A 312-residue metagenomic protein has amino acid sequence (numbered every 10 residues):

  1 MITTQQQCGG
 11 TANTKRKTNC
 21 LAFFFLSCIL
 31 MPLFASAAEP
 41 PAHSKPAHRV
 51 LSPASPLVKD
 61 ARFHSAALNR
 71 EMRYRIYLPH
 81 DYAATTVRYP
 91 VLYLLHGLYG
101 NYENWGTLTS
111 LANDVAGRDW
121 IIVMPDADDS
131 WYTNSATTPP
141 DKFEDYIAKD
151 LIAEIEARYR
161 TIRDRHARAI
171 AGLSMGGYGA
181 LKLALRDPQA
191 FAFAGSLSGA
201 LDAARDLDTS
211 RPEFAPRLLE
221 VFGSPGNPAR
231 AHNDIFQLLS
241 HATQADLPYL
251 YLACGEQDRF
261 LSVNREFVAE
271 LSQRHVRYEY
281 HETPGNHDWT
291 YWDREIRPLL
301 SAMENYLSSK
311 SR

Functional and structural regions predicted by a protein language model:
M1-K17: N-terminal secretory signal peptides that target proteins for export/translocation
Q5-C8, L26, D119: Hydrophobic residues within membrane-embedded alpha helices
A12-N13, M31, D202, G226: Polar low-complexity intrinsically disordered regions enriched in Ser/Thr and small residues
A12-T18, S44, S309: Generic cytosolic/nucleocytoplasmic N-terminal low-complexity/intrinsically disordered segments
A22-P32: Bacterial N-terminal signal peptides
F34-S36: Sec/Tat signal peptide C-region and signal peptidase I cleavage site
A38-R312: Non-catalytic cap/lid and distal C-terminal segments of serine-dependent acyl enzymes
